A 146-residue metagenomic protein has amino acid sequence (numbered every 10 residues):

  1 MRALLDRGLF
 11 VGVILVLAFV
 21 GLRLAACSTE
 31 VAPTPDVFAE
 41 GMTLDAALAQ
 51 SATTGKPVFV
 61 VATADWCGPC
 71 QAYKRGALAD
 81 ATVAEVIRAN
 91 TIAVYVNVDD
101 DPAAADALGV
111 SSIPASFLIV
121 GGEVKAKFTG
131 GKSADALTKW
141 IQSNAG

Functional and structural regions predicted by a protein language model:
M1-D36: N-terminal targeting signals for export/organelle localization
F38-P57, I87: A short beta-strand-turn-helix
T53-C67: Short active-site neighborhood of thiol/selenol oxidoreductases, capturing the structured segment around
K56-P57, P102, L108-F117: Structural micro-motif
P69-V86: Typically the conserved alpha-helix immediately C-terminal to a functionally engaged Cys/Sec in thioredoxin-like
G76-L78, S112-G146: Non-catalytic, surface beta->alpha helical segment in thiol-disulfide oxidoreductase systems
N97-D99: Conserved acidic residues
